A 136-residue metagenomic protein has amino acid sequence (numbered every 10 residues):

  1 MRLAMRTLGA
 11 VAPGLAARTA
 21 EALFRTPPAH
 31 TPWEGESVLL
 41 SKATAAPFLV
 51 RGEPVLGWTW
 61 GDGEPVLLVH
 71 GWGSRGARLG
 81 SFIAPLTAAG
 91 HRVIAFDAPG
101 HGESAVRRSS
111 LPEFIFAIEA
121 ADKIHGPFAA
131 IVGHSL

Functional and structural regions predicted by a protein language model:
M1-P47: An N-terminal hydrophobic leader/cap segment in hydrolases
A20, H70-W72, A129-S135: Conserved alpha/beta-hydrolase "nucleophile elbow" surrounding the catalytic nucleophile
A45-W60: A short loop-to-beta-strand scaffold at the N-terminal edge of the catalytic core in hydrolase folds
G63, G71-S74: Active-site glycine-rich loops that stabilize anionic/oxyanionic intermediates across multiple enzyme folds
E64, R92, P127: Residues at the starts of beta-strands that form the adenosine-phosphate
L68-G71, A95: Structural cue for short, hydrophobic secondary-structure segments
G76, I83-A105: Conserved alpha/beta-hydrolase
R108-A130: Alpha/beta-hydrolase active-site loop
